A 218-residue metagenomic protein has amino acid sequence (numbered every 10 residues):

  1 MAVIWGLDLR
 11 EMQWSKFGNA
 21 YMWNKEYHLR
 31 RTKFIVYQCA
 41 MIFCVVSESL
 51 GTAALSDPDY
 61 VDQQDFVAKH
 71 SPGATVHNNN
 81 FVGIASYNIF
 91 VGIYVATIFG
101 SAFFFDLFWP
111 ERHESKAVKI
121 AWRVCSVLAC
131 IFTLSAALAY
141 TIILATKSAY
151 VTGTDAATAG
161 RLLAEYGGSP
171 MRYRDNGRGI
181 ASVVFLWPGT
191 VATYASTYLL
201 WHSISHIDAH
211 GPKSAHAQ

Functional and structural regions predicted by a protein language model:
M1-Y37, V46, L50-S71, F108-R112 (+2 more regions): Intrinsically disordered terminal tails
K33-S47, G51, F81-T146, T193-L200: Signature of small four-pass
V76-N79: Structured domain cores in non-transmembrane regions
V118-A121, V151-T152, M171-A181: Membrane-helix boundary/juxtamembrane motif in polytopic membrane proteins
T141-G168: Juxtamembrane non-transmembrane "cap" segments at the membrane-aqueous interface of multi-pass membrane proteins
